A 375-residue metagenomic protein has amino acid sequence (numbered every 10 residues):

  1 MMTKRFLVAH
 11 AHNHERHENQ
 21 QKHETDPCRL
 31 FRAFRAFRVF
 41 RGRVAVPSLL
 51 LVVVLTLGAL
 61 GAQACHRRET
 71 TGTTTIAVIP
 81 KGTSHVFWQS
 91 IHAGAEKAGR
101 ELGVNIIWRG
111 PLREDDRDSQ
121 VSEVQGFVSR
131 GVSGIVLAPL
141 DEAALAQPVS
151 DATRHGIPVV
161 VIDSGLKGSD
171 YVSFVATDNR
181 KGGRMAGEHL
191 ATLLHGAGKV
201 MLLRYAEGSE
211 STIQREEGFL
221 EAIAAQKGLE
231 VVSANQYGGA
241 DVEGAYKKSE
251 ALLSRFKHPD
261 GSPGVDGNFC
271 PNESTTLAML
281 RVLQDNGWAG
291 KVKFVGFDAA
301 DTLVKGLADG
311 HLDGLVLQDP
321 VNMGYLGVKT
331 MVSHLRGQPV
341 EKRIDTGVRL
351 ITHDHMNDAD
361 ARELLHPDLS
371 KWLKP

Functional and structural regions predicted by a protein language model:
M2-A9, N13, N19-R35, F40-T75 (+4 more regions): Short, low-complexity disordered leader/linker segments with a strong preference for bacterial N-terminal type II
I79-A93, W108-S119, D141, S164 (+6 more regions): Hinge/beta->alpha junction and helix N-cap segments in small-molecule ligand-binding domains
I106, G156-V159, V231: Hydrophobic beta-strand scaffold residues
V128, L190-L194, L253, G327 (+1 more regions): Short, hydrophobic alpha-helical segments
V128, V136-T153, F219, G238-G306: Hydrophobic alpha-helical
E142-K181, H189-T192, K199, Y205 (+2 more regions): Flexible loop/hinge segments that line or gate small-molecule binding clefts
S211, A222-I223, N322-P375: Hinge/cleft segment of the Venus flytrap/periplasmic-binding protein
